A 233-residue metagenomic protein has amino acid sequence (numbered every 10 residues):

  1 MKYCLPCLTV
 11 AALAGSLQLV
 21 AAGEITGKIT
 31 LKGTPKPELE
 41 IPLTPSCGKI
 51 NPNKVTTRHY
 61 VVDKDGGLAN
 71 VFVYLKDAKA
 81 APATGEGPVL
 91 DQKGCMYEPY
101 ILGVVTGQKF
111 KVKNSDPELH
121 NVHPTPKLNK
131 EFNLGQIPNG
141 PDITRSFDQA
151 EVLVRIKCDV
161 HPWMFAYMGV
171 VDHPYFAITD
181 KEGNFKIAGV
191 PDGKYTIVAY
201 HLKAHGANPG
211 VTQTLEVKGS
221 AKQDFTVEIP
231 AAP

Functional and structural regions predicted by a protein language model:
M1-L8: Bacterial N-terminal signal peptides that target proteins for export
T9-L13: Hydrophobic helical h-region of N-terminal Sec-dependent signal peptides in bacterial secretory/periplasmic proteins
A14-V20: C-terminal segment of classical bacterial N-terminal signal peptides
V20-P233: Extracytoplasmic copper-binding redox domains, predominantly the cupredoxin/blue-copper superfamily
